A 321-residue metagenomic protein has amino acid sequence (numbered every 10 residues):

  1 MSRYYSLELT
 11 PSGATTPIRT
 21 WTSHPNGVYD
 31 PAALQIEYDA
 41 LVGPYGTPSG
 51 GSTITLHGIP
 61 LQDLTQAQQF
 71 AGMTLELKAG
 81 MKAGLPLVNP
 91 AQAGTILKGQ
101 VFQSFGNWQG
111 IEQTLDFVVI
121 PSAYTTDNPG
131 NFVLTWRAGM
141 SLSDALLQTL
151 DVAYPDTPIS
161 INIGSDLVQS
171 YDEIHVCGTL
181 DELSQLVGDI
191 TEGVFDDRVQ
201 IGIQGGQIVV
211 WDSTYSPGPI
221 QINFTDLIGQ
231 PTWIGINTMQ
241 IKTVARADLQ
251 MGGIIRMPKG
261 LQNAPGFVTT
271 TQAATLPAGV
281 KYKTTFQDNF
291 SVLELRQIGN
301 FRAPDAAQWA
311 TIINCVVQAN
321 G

Functional and structural regions predicted by a protein language model:
M1, S6-L9, M81-V88, L146-L147 (+2 more regions): Compositionally biased, intrinsically disordered low-complexity segments enriched in polar/Pro/Gly and often Gln
M1-A71, I120-Y124, N223-Q262, F267-G321: Juxtamembrane "anchor/assembly" segments of surface/extracellular structural proteins
R19, V88-G94, Y154-S160: Acidic, Ser/Thr- and Gly-enriched intrinsically disordered low-complexity segments
M73-L75: Exposed beta-strand face motif in extracellular beta-rich ectodomains
A79-M81, K259: Conserved "cap/hinge" positions at secondary-structure junctions
G84-V118, V268, G279-G299: Short beta-strand and beta-hairpin "edge-sheet" elements
N107-I220: Charged- and aromatic-enriched interaction segments used to assemble and dock large macromolecular complexes
